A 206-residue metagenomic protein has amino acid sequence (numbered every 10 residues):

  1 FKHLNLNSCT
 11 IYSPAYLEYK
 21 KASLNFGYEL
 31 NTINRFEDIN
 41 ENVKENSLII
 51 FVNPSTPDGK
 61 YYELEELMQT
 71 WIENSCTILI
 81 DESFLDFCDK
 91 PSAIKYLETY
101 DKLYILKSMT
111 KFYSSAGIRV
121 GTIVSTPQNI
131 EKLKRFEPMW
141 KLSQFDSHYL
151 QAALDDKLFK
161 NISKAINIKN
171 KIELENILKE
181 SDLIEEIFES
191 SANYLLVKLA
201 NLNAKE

Functional and structural regions predicted by a protein language model:
F1-C9, L24-F26: Phosphate-binding glycine-rich loop
F1-K2, Y19, K60, I80-E82 (+2 more regions): Glycine/small-residue-rich loop that forms an oxyanion/phosphate-binding "nest" at active or ligand-binding sites
I11-K21: SAM cofactor-binding core of SAM-dependent methyltransferases, primarily the Rossmann-like beta-alpha-beta module
N34-C88: Active-site phosphate-binding strand-loop segment of PLP-dependent enzymes
K102-E180, E186-I187: PLP-dependent aminotransferase class I/II
I168, S181-E206: Conserved PLP-binding catalytic core of the aspartate aminotransferase-like
